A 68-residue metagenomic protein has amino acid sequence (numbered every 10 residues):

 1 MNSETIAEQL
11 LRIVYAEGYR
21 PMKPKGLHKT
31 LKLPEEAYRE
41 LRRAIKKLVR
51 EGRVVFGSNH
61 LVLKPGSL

Functional and structural regions predicted by a protein language model:
M1-L68: Charge-lined substrate channels and their catalytic hotspots, especially those that engage the 3′ end of RNA
